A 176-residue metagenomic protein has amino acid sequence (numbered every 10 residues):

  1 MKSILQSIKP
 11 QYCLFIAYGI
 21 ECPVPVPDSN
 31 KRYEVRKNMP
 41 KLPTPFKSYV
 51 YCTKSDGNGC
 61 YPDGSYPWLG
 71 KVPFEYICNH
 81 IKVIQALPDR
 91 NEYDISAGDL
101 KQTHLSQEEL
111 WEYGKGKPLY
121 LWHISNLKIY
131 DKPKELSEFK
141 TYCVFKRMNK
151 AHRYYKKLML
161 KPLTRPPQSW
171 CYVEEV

Functional and structural regions predicted by a protein language model:
K2-V176: Structured alpha/beta reader/binder surfaces that contact nucleic acids or chromatin modification marks
